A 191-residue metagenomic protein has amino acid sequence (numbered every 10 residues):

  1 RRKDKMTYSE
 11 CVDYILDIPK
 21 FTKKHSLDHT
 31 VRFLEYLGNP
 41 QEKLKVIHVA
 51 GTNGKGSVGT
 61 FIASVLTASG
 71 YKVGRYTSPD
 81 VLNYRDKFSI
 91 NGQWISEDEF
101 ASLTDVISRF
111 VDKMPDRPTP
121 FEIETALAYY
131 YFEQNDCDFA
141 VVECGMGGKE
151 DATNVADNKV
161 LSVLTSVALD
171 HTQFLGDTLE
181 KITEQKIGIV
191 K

Functional and structural regions predicted by a protein language model:
K3-G51, V58, S64-Y71, Y76 (+1 more regions): Short functional linear segments
F21, M146, A168: Flexible, active-site-proximal loop/turn residues at the rims of small-molecule/cofactor binding pockets and catalytic
L27, V31-E35, N39-E42, A68-D157 (+1 more regions): ATP-dependent carboxylate-amine ligase catalytic core
G54, D80, A168: Short, glycine/serine-rich, charged loops/turns that create anion-binding and catalytic segments at active sites
I62-A63, T165: Walker A/P-loop phosphate-binding motif and the immediately C-terminal alpha-helix
V155-S166: Inter-motif core of Ras-like GTPase G domains
S166-Q173: Conserved Switch II/interswitch segment of TRAFAC-class P-loop GTPases
T183-K191: Membrane-proximal helix-turn-helix segments that form the acceptor-binding/catalytic region of lipid-linked
